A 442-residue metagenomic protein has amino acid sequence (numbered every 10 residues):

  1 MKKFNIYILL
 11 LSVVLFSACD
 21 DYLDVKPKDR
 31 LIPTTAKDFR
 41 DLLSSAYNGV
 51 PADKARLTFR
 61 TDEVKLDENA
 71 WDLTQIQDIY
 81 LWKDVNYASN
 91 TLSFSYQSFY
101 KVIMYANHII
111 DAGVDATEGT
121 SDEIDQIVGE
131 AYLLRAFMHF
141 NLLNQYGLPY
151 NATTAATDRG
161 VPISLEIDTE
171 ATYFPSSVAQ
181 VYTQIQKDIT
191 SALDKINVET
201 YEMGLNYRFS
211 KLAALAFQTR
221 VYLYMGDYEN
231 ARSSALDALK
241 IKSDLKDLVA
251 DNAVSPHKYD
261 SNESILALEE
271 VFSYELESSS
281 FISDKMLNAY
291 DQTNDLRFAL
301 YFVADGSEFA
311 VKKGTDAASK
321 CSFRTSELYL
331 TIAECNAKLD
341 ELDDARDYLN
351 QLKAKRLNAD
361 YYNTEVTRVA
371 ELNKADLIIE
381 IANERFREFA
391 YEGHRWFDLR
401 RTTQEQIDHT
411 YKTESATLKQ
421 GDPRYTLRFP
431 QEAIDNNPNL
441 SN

Functional and structural regions predicted by a protein language model:
K3, C19-K65, L342, R346 (+2 more regions): Membrane-proximal, proline-rich intrinsically disordered regions
D29-P33, L57-W71, L148-T157, V198-Y274 (+1 more regions): Short, surface-exposed recognition loops and adjoining beta-strand edges that mediate ligand/DNA contacts, enriched
D41, T74, G226, N230-E327 (+7 more regions): Hydrophobic-face positions in mid-chain alpha helices that act as interaction patches
Q77-Y146, S176, L193-N197, Y201 (+4 more regions): Conserved, well-structured interaction surfaces
I103-A106, Y182, I189, A235 (+2 more regions): Inward-facing hydrophobic residues that define packing positions of alpha-helical scaffold repeats
